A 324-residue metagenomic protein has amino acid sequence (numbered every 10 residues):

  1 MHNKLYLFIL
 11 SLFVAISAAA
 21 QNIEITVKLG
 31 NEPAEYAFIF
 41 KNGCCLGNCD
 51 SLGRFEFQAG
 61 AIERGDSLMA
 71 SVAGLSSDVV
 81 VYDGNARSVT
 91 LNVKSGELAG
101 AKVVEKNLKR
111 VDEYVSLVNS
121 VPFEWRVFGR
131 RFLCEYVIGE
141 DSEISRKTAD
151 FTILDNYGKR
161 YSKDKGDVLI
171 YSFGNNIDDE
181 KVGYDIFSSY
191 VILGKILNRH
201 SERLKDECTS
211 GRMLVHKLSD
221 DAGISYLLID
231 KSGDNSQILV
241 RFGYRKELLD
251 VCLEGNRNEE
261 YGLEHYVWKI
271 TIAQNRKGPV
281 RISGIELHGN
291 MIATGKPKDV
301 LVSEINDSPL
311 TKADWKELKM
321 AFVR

Functional and structural regions predicted by a protein language model:
L7-S17: Bacterial N-terminal signal peptides
Q21-E35: Structural motif
G30-N31, A37-G47, A73, V103-L108: Short amphipathic beta-strand segments in non-cytosolic proteins
C44-E56: Short, acidic Ser/Thr/Gly-rich low-complexity loop/linker segments typical of extracellular and cell-surface proteins
E56-G65: Short Pro-Gly-centered beta-turn/loop motif in secreted/extracellular proteins
M69-V81: A short, solvent-exposed loop/turn motif at the edges and junctions of modular extracellular/periplasmic domains
R87-L227, S232-G233, L239-R324: Surface-exposed, low-complexity/disordered segments and acidic/polar micro-motifs at processing/linker regions
